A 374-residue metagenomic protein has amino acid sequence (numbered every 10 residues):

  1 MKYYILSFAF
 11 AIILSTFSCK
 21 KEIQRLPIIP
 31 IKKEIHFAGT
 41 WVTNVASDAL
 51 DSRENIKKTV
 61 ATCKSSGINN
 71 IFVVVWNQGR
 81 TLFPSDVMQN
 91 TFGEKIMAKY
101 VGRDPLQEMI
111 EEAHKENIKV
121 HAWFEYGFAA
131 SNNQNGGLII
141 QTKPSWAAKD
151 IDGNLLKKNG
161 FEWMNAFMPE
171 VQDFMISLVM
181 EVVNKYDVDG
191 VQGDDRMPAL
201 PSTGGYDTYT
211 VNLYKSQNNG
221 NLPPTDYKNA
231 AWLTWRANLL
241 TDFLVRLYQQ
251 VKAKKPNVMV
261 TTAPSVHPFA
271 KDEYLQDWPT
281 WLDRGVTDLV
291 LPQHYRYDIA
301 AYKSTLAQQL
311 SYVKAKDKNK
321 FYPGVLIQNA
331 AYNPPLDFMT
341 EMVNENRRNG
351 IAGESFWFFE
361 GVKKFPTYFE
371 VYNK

Functional and structural regions predicted by a protein language model:
T16-E34: Bacterial Sec-dependent N-terminal signal peptides
K33-F37, S47-L50, G127-K185: Active-site-adjacent "subsite" loops/lids of carbohydrate-active enzymes
E54-T81, K185-G190, V286-V290, R348-E354: Catalytic domains of carbohydrate-active enzymes, especially glycoside hydrolases
I68-V101: Aromatic-lined carbohydrate-binding/catalytic grooves of carbohydrate-active enzymes
F83-K95, F128-K157, D195-P224: Aromatic- and acidic-residue-enriched segments that line the glycan-binding/catalytic groove of carbohydrate-active
K119-G127, G190-L200, D226-Y274, N319-N329: Aromatic-lined carbohydrate-recognition surfaces of secreted/lumenal glycan-active proteins
D189, N218-K228, L275-A301, F359: Aromatic- and acid-rich polysaccharide-binding/catalytic face of secreted or lumenal carbohydrate-active enzymes
V286-Y302, Q308-K374: Substrate-binding cleft of secreted/luminal carbohydrate-active enzymes
